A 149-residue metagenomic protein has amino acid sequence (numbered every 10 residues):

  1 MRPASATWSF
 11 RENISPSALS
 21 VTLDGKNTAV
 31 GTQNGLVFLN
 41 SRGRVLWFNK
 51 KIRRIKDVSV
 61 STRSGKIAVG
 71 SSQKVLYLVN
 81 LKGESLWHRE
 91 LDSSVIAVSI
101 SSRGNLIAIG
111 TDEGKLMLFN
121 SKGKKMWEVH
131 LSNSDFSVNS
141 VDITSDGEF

Functional and structural regions predicted by a protein language model:
S5-R11, R44-K50, E84-R89, K125-L131: A short beta-strand motif characteristic of beta-propeller blades
S9-Q33: Beta-strand-rich domains and repeat architectures in extracellular enzymes and scaffolds, especially beta-propellers
N13-S17, K51-K56, L91-I96, L131-S137: Short coil/turn segments at the loop-to-beta-strand junctions that recur within blades of beta-propeller repeat folds
L19-V21, V58, V98, V141: Hydrophobic core register within WD40 beta-propeller blades
L23-G25, T62-S64, S102-R103, S145-D146: Residue-level detector of Asp-centered blade-edge/turn motifs that repeat once per structural unit in beta-propeller
N34-L36, Q73-L76, E113-L116: Loop/turn residues immediately N-terminal
